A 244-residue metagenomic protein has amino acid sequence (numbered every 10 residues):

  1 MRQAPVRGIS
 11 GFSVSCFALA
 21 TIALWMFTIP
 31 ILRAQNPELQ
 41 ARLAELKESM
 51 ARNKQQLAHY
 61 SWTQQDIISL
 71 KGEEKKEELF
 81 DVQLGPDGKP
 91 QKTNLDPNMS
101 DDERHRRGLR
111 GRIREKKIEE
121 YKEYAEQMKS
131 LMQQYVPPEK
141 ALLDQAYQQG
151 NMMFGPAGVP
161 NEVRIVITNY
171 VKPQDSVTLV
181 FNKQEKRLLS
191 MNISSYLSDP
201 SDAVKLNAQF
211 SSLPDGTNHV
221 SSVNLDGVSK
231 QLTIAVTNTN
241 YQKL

Functional and structural regions predicted by a protein language model:
M1-V14: N-terminal secretory signal peptides that target proteins for export/translocation
C16-T28: Bacterial N-terminal signal peptides
A34-S176, Q184-R187, L197-V204, V228-L244: Structured extracytoplasmic
V180: A contiguous pocket-lining binding segment that forms or flanks enzyme active sites
M191, S221-V223: Beta-strand-dense domains in secreted/periplasmic systems and polymorphic toxin scaffolds
V204-G216: C-terminal end-helix/capping segment
D215-N218, T233: Loop-rich catalytic cores of soluble enzymes, especially ATP-dependent carboxylate-amine ligases and other
